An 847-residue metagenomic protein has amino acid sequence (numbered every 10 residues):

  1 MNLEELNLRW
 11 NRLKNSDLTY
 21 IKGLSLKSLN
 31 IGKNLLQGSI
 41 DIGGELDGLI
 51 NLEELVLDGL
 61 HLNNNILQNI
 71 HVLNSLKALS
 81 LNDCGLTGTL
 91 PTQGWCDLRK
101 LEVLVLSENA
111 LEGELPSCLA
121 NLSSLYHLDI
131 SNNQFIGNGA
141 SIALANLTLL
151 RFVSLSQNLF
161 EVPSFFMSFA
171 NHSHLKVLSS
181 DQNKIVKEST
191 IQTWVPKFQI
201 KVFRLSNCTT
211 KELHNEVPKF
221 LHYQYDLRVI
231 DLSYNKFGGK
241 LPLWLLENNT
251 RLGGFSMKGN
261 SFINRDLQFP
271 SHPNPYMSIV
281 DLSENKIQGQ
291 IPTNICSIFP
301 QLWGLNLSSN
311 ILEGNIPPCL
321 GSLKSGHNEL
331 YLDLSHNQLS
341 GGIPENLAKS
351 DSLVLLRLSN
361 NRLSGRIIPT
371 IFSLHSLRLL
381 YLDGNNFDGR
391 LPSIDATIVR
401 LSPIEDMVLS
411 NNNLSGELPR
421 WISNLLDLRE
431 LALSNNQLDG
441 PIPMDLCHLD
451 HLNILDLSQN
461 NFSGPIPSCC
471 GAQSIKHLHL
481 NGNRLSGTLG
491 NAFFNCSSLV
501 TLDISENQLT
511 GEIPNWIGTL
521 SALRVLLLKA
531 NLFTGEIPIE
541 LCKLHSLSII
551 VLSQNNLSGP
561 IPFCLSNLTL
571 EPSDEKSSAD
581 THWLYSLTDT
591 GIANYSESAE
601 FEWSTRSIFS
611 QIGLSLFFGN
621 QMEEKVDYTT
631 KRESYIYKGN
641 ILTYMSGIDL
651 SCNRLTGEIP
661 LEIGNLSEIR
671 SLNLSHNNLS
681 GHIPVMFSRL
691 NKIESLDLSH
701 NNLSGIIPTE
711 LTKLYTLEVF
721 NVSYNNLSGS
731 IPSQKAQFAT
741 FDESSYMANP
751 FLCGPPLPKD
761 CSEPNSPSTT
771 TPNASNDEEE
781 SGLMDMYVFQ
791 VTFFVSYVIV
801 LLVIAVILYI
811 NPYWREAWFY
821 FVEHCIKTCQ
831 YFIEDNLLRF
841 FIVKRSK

Functional and structural regions predicted by a protein language model:
M1-G754, P758-P764: Change "centered on extracellular leucine-rich repeats
S596, S762-K847: Terminal membrane/secretory targeting segments in land-plant proteins
